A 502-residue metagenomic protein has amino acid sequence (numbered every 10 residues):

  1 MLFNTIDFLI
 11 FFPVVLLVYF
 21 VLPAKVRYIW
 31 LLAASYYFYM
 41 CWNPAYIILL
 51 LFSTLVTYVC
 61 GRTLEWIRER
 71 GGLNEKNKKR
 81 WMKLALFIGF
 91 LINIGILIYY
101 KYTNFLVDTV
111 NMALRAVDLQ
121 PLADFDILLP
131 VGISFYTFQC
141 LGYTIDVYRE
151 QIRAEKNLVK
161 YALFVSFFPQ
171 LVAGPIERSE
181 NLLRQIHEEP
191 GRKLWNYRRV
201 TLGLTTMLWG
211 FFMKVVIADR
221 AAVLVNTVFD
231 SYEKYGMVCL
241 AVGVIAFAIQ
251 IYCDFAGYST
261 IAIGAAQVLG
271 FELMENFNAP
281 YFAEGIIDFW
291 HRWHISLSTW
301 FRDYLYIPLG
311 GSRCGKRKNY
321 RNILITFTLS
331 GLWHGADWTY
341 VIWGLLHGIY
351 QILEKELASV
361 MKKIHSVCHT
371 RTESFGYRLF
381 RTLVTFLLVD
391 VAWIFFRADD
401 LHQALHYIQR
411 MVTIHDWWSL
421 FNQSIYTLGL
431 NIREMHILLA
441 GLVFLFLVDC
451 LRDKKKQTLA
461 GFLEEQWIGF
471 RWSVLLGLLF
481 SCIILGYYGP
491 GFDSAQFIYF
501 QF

Functional and structural regions predicted by a protein language model:
M1-Q501: Membrane-embedded transmembrane alpha-helical bundles that form the catalytic cores of multi-pass lipid-modifying
